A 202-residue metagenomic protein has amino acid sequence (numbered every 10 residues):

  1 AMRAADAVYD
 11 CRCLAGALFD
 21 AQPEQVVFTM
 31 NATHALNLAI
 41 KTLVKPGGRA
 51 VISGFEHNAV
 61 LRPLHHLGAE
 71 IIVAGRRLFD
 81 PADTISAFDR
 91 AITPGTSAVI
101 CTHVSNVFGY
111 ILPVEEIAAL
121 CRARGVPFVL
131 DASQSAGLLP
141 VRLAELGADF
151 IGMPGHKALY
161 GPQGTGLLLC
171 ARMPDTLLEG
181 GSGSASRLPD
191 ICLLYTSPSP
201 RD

Functional and structural regions predicted by a protein language model:
A1-S197: Pyridoxal 5′-phosphate
P198-D202: A short, hydrophobic C-terminal helix/tail in secreted or cell-surface proteins
